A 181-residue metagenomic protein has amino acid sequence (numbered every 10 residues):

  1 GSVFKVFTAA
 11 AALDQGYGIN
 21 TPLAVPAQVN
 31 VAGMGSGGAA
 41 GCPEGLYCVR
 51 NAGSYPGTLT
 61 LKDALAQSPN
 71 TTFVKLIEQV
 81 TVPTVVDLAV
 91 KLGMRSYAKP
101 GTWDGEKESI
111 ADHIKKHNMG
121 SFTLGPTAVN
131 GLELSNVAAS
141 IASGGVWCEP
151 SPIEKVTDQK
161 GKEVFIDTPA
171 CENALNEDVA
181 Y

Functional and structural regions predicted by a protein language model:
G1-F4, P22, D63, A128-Y181: A penicillin-recognizing enzyme superfamily signal
G1-F7, Q79, G120: Short intrinsically disordered, low-complexity coil segments enriched in acidic
K5-A12, A64, A89, V137: Conserved structural-core and active-site-/substrate-pathway-adjacent residues in large, well-folded domains of enzymes
A9-L13, N20, V74, S135-A138: Predominant activation on well-ordered alpha-helical scaffold segments within soluble catalytic domains
A11, Q15-I19, V80, T84 (+3 more regions): A generic secondary-structure signal for well-formed alpha-helical elements
Y17-V85, G120-F122, Q159-Y181: Conserved catalytic neighborhood of penicillin-recognizing serine enzymes
A24-V25, L76, G101-T102, P152-I153: Proline- and acidic/polar-enriched loop/turn elements at helix boundaries
G37-Y47, T81-N136: Mid-domain, small-residue-enriched loop/turn segments at the edges of structured enzyme/sensor domains
